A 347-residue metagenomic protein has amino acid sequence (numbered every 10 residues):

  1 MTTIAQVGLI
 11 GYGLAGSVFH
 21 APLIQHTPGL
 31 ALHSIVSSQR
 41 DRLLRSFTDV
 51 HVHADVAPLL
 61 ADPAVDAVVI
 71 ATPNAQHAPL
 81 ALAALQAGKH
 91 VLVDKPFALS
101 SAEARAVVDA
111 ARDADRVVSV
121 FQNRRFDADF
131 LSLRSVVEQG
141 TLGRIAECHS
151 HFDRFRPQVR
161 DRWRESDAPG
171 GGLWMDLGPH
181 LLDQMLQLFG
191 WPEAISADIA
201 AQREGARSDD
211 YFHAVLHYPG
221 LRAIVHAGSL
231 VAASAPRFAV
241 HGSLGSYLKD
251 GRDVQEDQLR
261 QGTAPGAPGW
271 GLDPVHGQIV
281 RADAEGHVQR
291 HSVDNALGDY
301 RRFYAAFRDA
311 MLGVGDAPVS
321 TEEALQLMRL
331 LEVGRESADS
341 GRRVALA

Functional and structural regions predicted by a protein language model:
M1-F47: N-terminal Rossmann-like dinucleotide-binding module
M1-I4, A67-V69, P265-G266, S292-D294 (+2 more regions): C-terminal helix-rich "cap/oligomerization" subdomain common to oxidoreductases
V50-A110: Beta-loop-alpha module in the N-terminal Rossmann-like domain of NAD(P)-dependent dehydrogenases, especially those
Q76, P96, S119-F126: Rossmann-like NAD(P)(H) cofactor-binding subdomain of soluble oxidoreductases
A106-N123, R144-C148: Rossmann-fold dehydrogenase core element
R124-G205, G341: Predominantly a Rossmann-like dinucleotide-binding segment in NAD(P)-dependent oxidoreductases
D183-G266, D294, R301-G315: Contiguous beta-strand/loop segments that form the cofactor/metal-binding neighborhood of enzyme cores
